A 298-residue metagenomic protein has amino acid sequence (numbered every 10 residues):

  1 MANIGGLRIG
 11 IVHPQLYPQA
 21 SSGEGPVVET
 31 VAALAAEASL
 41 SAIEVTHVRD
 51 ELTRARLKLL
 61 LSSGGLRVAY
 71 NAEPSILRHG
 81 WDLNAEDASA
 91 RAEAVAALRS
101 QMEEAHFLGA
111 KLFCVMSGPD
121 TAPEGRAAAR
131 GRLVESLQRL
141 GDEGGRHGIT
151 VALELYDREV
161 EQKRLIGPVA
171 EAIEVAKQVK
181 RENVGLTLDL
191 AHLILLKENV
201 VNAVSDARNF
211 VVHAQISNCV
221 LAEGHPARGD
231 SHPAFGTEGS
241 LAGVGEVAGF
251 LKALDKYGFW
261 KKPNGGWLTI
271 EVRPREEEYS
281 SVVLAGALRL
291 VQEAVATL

Functional and structural regions predicted by a protein language model:
M1, R49-V68, A97-F107, V134-G145 (+2 more regions): Short amphipathic alpha-helices and their capping/turn segments at secondary-structure boundaries
M1-H106, A285-L298: N-terminal pre-domain/capping segments
M1-S39, A110-K111, A172-V184, L188 (+1 more regions): Histidine-acidic metal/acid-base catalytic patches
N3, N84-G185, V282: Active-site acidic/histidine proton-transfer and metal-coordination neighborhood in alpha/beta enzyme cores
Q15-Y17, H47-R49, P74-I76, S117-T121 (+4 more regions): Active-site-proximal loop/turn and secondary-structure-junction residues that shape catalytic pockets, frequently
I43, A94, A105, V151 (+3 more regions): Conserved, mostly hydrophobic/aromatic
V48, E124-V134, E161-G167, L188-V201 (+1 more regions): Active-site glycine- and acidic-residue-rich loops that bind and position anionic ligands or nucleotide-like cofactors
L77-G80, V115, A222-A227: Short acidic/His/Gly/Ser-rich catalytic and metal-binding motifs that mark active-site loops of diverse hydrolases
